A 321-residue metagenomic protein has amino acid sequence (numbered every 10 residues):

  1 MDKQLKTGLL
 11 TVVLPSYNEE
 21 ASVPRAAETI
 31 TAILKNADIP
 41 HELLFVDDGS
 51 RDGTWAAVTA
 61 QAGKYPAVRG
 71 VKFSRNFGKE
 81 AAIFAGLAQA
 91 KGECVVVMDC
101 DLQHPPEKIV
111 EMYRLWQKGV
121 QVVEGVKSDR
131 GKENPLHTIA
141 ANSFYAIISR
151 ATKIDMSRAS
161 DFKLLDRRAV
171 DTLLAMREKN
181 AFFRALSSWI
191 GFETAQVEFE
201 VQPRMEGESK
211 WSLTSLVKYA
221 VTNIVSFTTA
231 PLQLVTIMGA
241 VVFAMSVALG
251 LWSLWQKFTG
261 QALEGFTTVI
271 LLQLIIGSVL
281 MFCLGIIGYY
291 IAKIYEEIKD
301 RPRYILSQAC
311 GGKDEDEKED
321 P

Functional and structural regions predicted by a protein language model:
M1-N134: Structured catalytic core of nucleotide-sugar glycosyltransferases
M1-T7, F182-P321: Hydrophobic helical membrane-anchoring modules
A26-T29, I33, A57, M112 (+6 more regions): A ubiquitous structural signal for well-ordered alpha-helices
T29-A32, N36, A60, K64 (+7 more regions): Conserved amphipathic alpha-helical interaction elements at protein-protein interfaces in regulatory, energy-coupling
I30, G86, D101, V123 (+5 more regions): Residue-level signature of catalytic and energy-coupling elements of molecular machines, predominantly ATP/GTP-dependent
A67-R75, K79-Q89, C94, P106-L186 (+1 more regions): Acceptor/aglycone-binding surface of glycosyltransferases and processive sugar-polymer synthases
